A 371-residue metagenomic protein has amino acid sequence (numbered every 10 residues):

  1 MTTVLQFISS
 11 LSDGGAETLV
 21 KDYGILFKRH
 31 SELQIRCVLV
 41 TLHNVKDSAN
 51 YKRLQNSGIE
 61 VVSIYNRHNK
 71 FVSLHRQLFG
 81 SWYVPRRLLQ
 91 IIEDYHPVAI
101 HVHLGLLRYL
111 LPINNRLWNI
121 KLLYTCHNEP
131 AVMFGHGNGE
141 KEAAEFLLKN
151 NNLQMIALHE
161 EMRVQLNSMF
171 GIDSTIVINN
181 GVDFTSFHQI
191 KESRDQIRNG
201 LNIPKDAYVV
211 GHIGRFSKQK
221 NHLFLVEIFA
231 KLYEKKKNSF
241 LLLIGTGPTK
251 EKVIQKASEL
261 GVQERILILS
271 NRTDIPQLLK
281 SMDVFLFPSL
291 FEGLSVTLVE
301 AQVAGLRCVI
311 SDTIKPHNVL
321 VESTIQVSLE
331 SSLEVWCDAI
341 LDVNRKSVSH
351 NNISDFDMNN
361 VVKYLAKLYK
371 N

Functional and structural regions predicted by a protein language model:
M1-N371: Membrane-interface segments of envelope glycosyltransferases acting on lipid-linked substrates or membrane lipids
